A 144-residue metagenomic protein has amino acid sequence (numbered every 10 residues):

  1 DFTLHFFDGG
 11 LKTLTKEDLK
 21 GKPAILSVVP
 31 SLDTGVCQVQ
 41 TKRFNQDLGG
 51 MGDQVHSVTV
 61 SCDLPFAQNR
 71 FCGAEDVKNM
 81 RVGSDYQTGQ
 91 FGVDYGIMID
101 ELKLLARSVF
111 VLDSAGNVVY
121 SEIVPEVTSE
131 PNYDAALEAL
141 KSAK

Functional and structural regions predicted by a protein language model:
D1-K144: Chalcogenol-based redox active-site neighborhoods
